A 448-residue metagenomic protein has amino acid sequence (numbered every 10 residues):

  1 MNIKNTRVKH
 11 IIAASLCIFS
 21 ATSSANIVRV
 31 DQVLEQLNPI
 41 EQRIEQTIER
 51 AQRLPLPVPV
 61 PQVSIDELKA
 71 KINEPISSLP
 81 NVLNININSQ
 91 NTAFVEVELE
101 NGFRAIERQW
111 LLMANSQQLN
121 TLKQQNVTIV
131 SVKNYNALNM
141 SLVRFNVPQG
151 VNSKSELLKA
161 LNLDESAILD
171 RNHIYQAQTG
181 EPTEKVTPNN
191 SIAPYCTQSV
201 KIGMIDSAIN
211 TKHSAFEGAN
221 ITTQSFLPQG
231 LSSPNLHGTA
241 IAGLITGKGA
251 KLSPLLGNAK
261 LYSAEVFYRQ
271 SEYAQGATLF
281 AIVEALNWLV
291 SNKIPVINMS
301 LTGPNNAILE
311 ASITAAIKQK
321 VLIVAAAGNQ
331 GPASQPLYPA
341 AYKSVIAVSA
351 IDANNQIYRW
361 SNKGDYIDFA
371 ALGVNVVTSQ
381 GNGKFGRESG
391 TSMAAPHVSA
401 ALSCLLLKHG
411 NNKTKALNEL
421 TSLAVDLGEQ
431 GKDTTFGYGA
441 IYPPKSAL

Functional and structural regions predicted by a protein language model:
N2-I12: Bacterial N-terminal signal peptides that target proteins for export
F19-S24: N-terminal signal peptide c-region/cleavage motif recognized by signal peptidases
N26-N172, Q176-A177: Inhibitory N-terminal propeptides of secreted protease zymogens
I27-R29, F267-Y342, N354-I357, K363 (+2 more regions): Substrate-binding/access-modulating region of protease and related hydrolase catalytic domains
N136-I209, H213-E217, T435, P444: Protease zymogen maturation seam
I192-K201, I209-I221, Q229-T278, Y342-K343 (+2 more regions): Subtilisin-like serine protease catalytic core
I205, N210, S214-F216, I221 (+2 more regions): Catalytic-core environment of secreted peptidases
V266, P295, G373-L448: Hydrolase catalytic cores
